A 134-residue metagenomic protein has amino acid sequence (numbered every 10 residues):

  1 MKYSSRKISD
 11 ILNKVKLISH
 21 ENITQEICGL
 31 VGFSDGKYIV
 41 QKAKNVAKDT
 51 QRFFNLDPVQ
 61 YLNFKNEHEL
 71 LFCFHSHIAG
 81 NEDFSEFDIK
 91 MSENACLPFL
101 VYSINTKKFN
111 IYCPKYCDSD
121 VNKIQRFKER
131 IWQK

Functional and structural regions predicted by a protein language model:
M1-L70, A79-K134: Conserved beta-strand-loop surface patch within small alpha/beta domains used for substrate/adaptor or ligand engagement
